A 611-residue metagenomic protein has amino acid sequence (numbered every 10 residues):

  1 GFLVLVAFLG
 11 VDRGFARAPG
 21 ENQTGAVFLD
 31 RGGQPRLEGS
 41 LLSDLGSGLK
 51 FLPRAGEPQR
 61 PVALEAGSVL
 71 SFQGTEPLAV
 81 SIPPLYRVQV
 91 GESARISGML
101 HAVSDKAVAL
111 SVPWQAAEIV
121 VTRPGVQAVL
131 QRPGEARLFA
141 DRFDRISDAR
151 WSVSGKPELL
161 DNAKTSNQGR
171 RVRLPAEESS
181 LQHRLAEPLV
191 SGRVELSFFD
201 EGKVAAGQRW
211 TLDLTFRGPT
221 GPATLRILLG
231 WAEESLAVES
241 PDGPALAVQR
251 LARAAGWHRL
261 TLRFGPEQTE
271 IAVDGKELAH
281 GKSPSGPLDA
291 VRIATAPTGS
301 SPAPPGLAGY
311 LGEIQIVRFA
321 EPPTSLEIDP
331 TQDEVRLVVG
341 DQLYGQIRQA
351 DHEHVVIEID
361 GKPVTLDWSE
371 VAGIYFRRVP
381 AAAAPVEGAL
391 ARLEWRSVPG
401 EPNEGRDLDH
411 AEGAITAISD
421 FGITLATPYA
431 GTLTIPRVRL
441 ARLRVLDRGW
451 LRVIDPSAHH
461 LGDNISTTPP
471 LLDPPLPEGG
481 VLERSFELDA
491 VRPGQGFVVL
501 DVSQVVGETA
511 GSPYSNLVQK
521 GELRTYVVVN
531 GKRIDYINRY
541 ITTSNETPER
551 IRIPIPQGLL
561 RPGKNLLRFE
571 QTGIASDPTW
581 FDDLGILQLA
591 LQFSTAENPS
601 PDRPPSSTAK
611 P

Functional and structural regions predicted by a protein language model:
G1-G10: Bacterial N-terminal signal peptides
A7, A16-V194, A206, W210-R217 (+6 more regions): Compositionally biased alpha-helical segments
S191, A255-W257, L288, P493-Q495 (+1 more regions): Extracellular Ig-like/FN3 beta-sandwich strand-entry sites
F198, R444-P611: Beta-strand-rich recognition domains
G207-A245, R392-E394, N516-Y536: Extracellular ligand-binding interfaces
V238-R259: Short, aromatic/His-centered strand-loop micro-motif at the edge of beta-sheets
G265, K276, E570-I574: Beta-strand-rich extracellular modules
